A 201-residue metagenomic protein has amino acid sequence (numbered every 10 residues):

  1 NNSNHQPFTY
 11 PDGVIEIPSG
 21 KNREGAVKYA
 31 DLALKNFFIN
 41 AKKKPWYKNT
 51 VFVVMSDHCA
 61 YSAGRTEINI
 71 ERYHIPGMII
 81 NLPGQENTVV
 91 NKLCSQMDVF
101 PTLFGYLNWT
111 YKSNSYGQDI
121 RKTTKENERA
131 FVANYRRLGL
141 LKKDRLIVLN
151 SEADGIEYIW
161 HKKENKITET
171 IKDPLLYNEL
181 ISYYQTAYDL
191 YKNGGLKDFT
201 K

Functional and structural regions predicted by a protein language model:
N1-K201: Solvent-exposed soluble domains appended to multi-pass membrane proteins
